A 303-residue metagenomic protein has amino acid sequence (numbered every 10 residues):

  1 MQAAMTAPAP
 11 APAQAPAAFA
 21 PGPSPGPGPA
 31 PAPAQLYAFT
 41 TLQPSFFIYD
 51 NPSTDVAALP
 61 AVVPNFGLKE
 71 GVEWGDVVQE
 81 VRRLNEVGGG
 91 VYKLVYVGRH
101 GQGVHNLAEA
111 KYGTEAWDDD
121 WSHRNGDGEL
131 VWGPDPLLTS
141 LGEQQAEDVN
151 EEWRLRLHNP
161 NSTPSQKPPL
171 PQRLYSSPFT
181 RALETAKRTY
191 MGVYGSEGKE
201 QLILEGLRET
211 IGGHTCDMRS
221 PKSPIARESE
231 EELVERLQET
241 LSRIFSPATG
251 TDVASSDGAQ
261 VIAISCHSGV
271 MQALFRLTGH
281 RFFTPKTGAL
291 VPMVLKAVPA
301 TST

Functional and structural regions predicted by a protein language model:
Q2-A7, A18-G22, G26-K199, I203 (+2 more regions): Active-site-proximal alpha-helix that buttresses catalytic centers in soluble enzyme cores
K93-V95, Q172, S255-C266: Generic beta-sheet signal
G101-V104, F179-A182, R208-E209, S268-M271 (+1 more regions): Short, solvent-exposed loop/turn segments at secondary-structure junctions
W117, L137, G279-S302: Domain-level recognition of soluble alpha/beta enzyme cores, biased toward histidine phosphatases/phosphomutases
R208-M218: Short alpha-helix plus adjacent loop in nuclease-associated cores
R219-I225: Short, intrinsically disordered, charge-balanced linker/junction segments flanking boundaries in proteins
L233-D257: A short, acidic, amphipathic alpha-helical segment used as a generic capping/interface helix at domain edges
V253, D257, S265-H267, A273-F275 (+1 more regions): C-terminal transmembrane module of eukaryotic multi-pass membrane proteins
